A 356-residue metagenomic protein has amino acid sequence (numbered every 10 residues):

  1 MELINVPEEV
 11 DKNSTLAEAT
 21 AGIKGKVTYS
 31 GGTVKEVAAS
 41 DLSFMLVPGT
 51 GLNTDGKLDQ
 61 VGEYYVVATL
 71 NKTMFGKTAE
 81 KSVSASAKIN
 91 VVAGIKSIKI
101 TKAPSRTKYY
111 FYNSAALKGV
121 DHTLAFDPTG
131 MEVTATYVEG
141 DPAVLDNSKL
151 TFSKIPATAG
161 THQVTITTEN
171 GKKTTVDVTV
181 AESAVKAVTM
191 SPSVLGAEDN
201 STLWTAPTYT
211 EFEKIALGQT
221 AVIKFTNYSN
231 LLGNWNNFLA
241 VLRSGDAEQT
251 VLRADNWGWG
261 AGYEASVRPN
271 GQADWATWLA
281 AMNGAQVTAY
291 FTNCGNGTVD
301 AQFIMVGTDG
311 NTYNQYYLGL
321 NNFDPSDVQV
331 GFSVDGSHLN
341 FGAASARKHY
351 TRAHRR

Functional and structural regions predicted by a protein language model:
M1-E36, K96-D141: Solvent-exposed, low-complexity, repeat-rich "mucin-like" stalks and linkers
T33-G76, G140-V178: Serine/threonine-rich, repeat-prone extracellular segments and beta-strand-based repeat modules of secreted/surface
K81-A87, G171-V176: Extracellular and select intracellular beta-sandwich modules with Ser/Thr-enriched, small-residue motifs on
A87-A93, V178-E182: Interdomain boundary/hinge segments at the C-termini of tandem beta-sandwich modules
S191-Y263: Secretory/extracellular carbohydrate-interaction modules and structurally similar beta-sandwich "look-alikes"
D199, I215-G218, N322-R356: Ligand-recognition surfaces built from glycine- and aromatic
Y263-T288: Short, aromatic/His-centered strand-loop micro-motif at the edge of beta-sheets
N283-Y317: Carbohydrate-binding surfaces in secreted/extracellular proteins
